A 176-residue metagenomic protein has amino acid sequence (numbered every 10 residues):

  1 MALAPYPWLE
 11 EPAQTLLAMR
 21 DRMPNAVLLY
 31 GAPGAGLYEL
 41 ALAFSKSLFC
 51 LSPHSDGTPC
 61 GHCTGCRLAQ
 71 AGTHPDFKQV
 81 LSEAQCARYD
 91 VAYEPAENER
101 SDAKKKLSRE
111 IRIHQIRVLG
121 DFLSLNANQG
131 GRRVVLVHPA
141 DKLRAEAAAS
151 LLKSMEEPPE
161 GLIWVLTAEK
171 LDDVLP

Functional and structural regions predicted by a protein language model:
A2-E146: Clamp-loader machinery-focused feature within the broader ASCE/P-loop NTPase space
L123-S124, A149-L166: Conserved catalytic/switch belt of AAA+ P-loop NTPases
H138-A140, L166-L171: A short beta-strand-to-loop transition that corresponds to the Sensor-1 phosphate-sensing loop of AAA+ P-loop ATPases
E146, S150-M155, L171-P176: Short regulatory helix/loop adjacent to the ATP-binding pocket of P-loop NTPases
